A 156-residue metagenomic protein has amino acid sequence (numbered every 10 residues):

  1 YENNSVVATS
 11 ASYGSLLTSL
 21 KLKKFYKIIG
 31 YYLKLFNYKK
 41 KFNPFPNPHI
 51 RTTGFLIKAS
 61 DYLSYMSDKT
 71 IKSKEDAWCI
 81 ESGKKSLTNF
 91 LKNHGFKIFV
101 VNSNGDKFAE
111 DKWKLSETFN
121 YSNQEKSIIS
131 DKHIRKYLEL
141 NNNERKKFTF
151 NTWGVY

Functional and structural regions predicted by a protein language model:
Y1-Y156: ER/Golgi luminal nucleotide-sugar-dependent glycosyltransferases, focusing on the catalytic module
